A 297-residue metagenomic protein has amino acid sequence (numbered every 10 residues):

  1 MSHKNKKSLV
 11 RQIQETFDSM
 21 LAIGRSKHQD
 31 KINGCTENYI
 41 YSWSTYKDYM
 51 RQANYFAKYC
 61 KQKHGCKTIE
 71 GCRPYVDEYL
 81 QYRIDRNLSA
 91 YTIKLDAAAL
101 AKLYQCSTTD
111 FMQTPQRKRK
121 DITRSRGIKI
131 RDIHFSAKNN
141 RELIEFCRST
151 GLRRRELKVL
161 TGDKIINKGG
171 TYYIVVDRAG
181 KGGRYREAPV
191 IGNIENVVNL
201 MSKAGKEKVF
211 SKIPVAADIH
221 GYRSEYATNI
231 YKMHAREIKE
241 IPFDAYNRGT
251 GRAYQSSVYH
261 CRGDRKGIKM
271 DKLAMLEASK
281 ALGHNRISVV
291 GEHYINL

Functional and structural regions predicted by a protein language model:
M20-K118: N-terminal core-binding DNA-recognition domain of tyrosine recombinases/integrases
Y46, I144, R155-L160, A278: Alpha-helix N-cap/helix-start motif at helix boundaries, enriched for small hydrophobics
L88, D110-A137, K181-N193, G205: DNA breakage-rejoining catalytic core of tyrosine-based enzymes
S125-R154, C261-R262, K269-M275: Basic, Lys/Arg- and aromatic-enriched nucleic-acid-binding interface segment
L157, H220-A235, Q255-C261, K266 (+1 more regions): Short, basic/aromatic-rich helical patch in the C-terminal catalytic core of site-specific tyrosine
V159-N196: Conserved tyrosine-mediated DNA breakage-rejoining catalytic core shared by Y-recombinases
Y172-D177, A253-L297: Short functional hotspots where side chains directly engage DNA or cofactors
S211, V215-R252: Internal, charge-rich low-complexity segments
